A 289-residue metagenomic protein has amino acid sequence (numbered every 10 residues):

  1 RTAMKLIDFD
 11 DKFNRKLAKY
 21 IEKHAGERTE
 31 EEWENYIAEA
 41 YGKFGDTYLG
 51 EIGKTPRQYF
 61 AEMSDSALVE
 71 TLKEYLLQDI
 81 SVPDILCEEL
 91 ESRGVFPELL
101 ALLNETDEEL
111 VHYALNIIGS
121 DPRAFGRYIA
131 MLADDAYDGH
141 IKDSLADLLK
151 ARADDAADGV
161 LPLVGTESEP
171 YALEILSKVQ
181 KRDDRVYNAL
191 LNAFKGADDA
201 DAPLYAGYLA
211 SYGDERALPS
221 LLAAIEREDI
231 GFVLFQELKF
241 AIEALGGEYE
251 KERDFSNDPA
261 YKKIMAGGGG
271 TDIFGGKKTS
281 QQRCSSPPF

Functional and structural regions predicted by a protein language model:
R1-L102, E109-M131, S144-L145, G159-V160: N-terminal alpha-helical modules
T2-K23, E34-G50, D134-S144, L148-A151 (+1 more regions): Long, helix-rich interaction regions
D107-E109, D121, D198, G231: Intrinsic-disorder/low-complexity, polar/charged segments
